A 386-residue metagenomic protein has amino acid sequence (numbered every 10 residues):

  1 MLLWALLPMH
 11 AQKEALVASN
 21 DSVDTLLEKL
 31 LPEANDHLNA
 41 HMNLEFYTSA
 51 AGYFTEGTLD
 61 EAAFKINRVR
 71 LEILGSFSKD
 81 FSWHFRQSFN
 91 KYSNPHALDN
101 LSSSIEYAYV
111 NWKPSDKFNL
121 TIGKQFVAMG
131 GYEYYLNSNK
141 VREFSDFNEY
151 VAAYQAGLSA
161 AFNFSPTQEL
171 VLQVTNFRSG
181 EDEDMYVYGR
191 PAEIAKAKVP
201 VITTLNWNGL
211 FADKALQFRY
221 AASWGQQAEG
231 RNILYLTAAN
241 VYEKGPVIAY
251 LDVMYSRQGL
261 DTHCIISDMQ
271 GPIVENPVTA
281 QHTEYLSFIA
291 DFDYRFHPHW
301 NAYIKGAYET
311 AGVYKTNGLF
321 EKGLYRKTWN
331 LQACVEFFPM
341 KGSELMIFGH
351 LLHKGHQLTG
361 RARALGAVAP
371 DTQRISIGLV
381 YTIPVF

Functional and structural regions predicted by a protein language model:
M1-A5: Bacterial N-terminal signal peptides
L7-Y47, G378: N-terminal periplasmic/intermembrane-space "pro-region" immediately following the signal or transit peptide
E14-A18, S49-L59, A97-L98, A212-F386: Outer-membrane beta-barrel pore domains
D24, N67-L71, S103-V110, Y154-L158 (+5 more regions): Hydrophobic, lipid-facing positions within transmembrane beta-strands of outer-membrane proteins
K29-G52, T58-G180, N208-A212, K354: Outer membrane beta-barrel
N100-S103, S179-Y186, F320-T328: Short, electropositive alpha-helical surface patch
E133-Y135, D184-M185, H263: Short aromatic-enriched loop/helix-cap "lid" or pocket-rim segments at secondary-structure transitions that line
Q173, F177-L234: Loop-centered beta-sheet repeat module
